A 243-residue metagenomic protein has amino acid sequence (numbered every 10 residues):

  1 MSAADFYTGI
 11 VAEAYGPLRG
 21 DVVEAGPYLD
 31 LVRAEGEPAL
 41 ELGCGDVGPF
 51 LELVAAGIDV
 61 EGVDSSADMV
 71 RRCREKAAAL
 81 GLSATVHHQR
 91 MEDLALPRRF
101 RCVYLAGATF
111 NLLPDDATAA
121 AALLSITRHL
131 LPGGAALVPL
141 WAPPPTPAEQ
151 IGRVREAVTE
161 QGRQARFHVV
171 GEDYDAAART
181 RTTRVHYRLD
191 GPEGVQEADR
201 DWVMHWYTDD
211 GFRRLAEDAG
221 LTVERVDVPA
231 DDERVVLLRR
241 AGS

Functional and structural regions predicted by a protein language model:
M1-E37, G48: Conserved class I S-adenosyl-L-methionine
G43-G45: Class I SAM-dependent methyltransferase "Motif I" SAM/SAH-binding loop
V47-D93: Class I SAM-dependent methyltransferase SAM/SAH-binding core
A95-C102: A short acidic, Gly/Pro-enriched loop at the edge of an enzyme's catalytic core that lines a small-molecule cofactor
L105-A106: A short beta-strand submotif of the Rossmann-like class I SAM-dependent methyltransferase core that lines
A120-P132: A short glycine-rich, Lys/Arg-flanked "PGG" loop and its adjoining helix->strand segment in the class I
L137-D210: SAM-dependent methyltransferase
H205-S243: C-terminal lobe and adjacent flexible extensions of AdoMet/dcAdoMet transferase-like proteins
